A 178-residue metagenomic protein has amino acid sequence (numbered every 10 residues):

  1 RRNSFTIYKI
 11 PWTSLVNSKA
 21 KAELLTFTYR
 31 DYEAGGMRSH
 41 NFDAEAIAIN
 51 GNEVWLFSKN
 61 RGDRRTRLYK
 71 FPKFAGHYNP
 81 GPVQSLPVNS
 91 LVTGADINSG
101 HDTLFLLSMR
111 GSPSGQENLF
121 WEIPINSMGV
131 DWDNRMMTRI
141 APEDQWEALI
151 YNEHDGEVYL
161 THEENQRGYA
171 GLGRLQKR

Functional and structural regions predicted by a protein language model:
R1-R178: Sequence/structural signature of beta-propeller domains
